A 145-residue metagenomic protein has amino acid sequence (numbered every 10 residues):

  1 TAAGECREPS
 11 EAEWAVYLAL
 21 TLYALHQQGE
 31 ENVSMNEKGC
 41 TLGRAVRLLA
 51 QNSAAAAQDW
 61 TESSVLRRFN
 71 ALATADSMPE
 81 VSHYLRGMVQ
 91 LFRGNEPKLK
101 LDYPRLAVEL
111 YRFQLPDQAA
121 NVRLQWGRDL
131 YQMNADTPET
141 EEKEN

Functional and structural regions predicted by a protein language model:
A2-E8, Q51-T61, P138-E144: Intrinsically disordered, low-complexity coil segments
A2-L48: Aromatic- and glycine-enriched beta-alpha-beta binding-site module
E5, T41, T61, D76-S77: Alpha-helix capping and helix-coil boundary motifs
A12-A15, Q58-S64, P79-V81: Helix-boundary capping/turn motifs
L18, C40, R44, R67 (+2 more regions): Generic structural signal for well-ordered, non-membrane alpha-helices
T21, L25, R47-Q51, N70 (+4 more regions): Alpha-helical repeat scaffolds in large eukaryotic proteins
C40-R67: Compact, glycine/acidic-enriched structural inserts
A75-N145: Elongated scaffolding segments in large macromolecular assemblies, built predominantly from amphipathic alpha-helices
